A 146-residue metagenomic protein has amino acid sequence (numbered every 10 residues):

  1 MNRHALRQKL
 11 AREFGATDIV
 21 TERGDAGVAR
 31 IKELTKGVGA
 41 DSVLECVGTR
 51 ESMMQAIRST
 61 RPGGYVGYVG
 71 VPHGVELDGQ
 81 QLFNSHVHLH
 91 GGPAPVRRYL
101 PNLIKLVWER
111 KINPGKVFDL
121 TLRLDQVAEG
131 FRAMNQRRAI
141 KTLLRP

Functional and structural regions predicted by a protein language model:
M1-H4, G24, T49, V71-P72 (+2 more regions): Short beta->alpha junction loops/turns
M1-Q55: Adenosine-nucleotide cofactor-binding segment
R12, K32, F83-N84, W108 (+1 more regions): Alpha-helix boundary recognition
D18, D41-S42, G64-Y65, V87-H88 (+1 more regions): Structural motif
I19, I31, V43, T60 (+2 more regions): Hydrophobic packing within well-folded, soluble alpha/beta domains
V20, D41-C46, G67-V71, G92 (+1 more regions): Glycine- and other small-residue-rich loops at beta-strand/loop junctions that grip anionic moieties
D25, M54-R58, R97-P146: C-terminal hydrophobic helical "lid"/dimerization subdomain of Rossmann-like NAD(P)H-dependent oxidoreductases
T49-K111, P146: Glycine-rich phosphate-binding loop and adjacent beta-alpha segment of Rossmann(oid) nucleotide-cofactor-binding
